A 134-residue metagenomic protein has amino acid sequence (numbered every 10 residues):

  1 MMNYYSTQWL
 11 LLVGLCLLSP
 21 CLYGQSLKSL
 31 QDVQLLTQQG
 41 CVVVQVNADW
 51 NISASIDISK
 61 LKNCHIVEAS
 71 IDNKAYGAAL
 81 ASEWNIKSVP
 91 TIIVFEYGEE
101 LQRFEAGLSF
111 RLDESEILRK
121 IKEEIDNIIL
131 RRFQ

Functional and structural regions predicted by a protein language model:
M2-L11: Bacterial N-terminal signal peptides that target proteins for export
L11-P20: Bacterial N-terminal signal peptides
L22-G24: Boundary at the C-terminal end of the N-terminal hydrophobic targeting segment
S26-H65: Local sequence-structure signature of Cys/Sec-based thiol-disulfide redox active-site neighborhoods
V46-D49, I71-D72, G107: Active-site-proximal beta-strand/loop segments in catalytic clefts of secreted hydrolases
K74-L80: N-terminal post-signal-peptidase region of extra-cytosolic proteins
E83-F95: Structural micro-motif
V94-Q134: Non-catalytic, surface beta->alpha helical segment in thiol-disulfide oxidoreductase systems
